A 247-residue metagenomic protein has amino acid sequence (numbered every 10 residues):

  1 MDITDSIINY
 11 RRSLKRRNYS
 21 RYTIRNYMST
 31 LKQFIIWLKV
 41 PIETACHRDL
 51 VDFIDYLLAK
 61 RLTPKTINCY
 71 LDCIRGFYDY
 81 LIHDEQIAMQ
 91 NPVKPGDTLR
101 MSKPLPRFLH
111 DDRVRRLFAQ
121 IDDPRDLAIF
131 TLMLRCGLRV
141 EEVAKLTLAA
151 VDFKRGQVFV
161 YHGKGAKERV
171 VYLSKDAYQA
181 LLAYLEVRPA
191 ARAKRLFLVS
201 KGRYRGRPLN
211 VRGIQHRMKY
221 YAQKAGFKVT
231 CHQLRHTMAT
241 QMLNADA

Functional and structural regions predicted by a protein language model:
M1-A247: Conserved catalytic core of the tyrosine transesterase superfamily
